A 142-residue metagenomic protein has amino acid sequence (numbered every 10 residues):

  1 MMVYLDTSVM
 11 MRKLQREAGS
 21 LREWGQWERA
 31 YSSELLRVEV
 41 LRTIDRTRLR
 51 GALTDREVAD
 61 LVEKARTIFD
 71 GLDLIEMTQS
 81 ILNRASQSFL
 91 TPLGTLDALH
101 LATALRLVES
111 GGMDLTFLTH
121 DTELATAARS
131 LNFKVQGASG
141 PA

Functional and structural regions predicted by a protein language model:
M1-R37, T47-A59, S139-P141: Short, well-structured N-terminal submotif of metal-dependent ribonuclease cores
M2, S33, R106-A142: Acidic, PIN/NYN-like endoribonuclease modules and their adjacent C-terminal/linker elements
L5, S32, E76, T95-A98 (+1 more regions): Short beta-strand scaffold positions
M10, L36, I81, H100 (+1 more regions): Alpha-helix capping/helix-boundary segments
Q26-A30, Q87-L93: A short glycine/serine-rich beta->alpha loop
G51-M77: Helix-adjacent hinge/juxtasegments
T67-T91, A98-T103: Acidic catalytic patch
